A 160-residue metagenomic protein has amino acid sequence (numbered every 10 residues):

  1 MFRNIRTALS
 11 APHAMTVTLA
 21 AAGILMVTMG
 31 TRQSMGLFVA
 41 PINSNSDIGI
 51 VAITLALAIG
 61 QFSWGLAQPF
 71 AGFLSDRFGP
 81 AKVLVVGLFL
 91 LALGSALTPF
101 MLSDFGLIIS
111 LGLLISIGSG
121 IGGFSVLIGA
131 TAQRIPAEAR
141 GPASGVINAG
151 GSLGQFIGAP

Functional and structural regions predicted by a protein language model:
T16-I50, Q68-A71: Extracytoplasmic
M26, G106-G122: Hydrophobic core of transmembrane alpha-helices in multi-pass small-molecule transporters, especially MFS/SLC-type
Q33, Q61-P69, F156: Residue-level signature of mid-helix packing/kink "hotspots" within the transmembrane helices of 12-pass Major
I42, I121-I135: Intracellular juxtamembrane helix-capping segments at the cytosolic ends of symmetry-related transmembrane helices
A67-G79: Helix-to-loop junctions at the C-terminal end of transmembrane segments in multipass secondary transporters
F89-L102: C-terminal ends and interior cores of transmembrane alpha-helices in multi-pass membrane transporters/permeases
G141-A159: Glycine-rich segments within core transmembrane alpha-helices of 12-TM secondary carriers
